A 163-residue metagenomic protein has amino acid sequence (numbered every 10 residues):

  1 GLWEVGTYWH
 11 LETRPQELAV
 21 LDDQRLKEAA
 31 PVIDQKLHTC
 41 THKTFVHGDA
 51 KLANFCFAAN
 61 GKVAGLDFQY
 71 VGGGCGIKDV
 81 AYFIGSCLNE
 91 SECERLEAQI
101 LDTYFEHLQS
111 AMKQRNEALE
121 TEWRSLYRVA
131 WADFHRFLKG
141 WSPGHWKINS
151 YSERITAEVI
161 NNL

Functional and structural regions predicted by a protein language model:
G1-H47: ATP-dependent phospho-/nucleotidyl transfer catalytic cores
L2-P15, S110-A118, R128-H135, L163: Charged/polar, low-hydrophobicity segments characteristic of intrinsically disordered regions and flexible loops
R25, L96, I100, A118: Soluble or luminal CAZymes and related metallo-dependent hydrolases
P31-G76: Active-site acidic catalytic loop and adjacent metal/ATP-binding pocket of ATP-dependent phosphoryl transfer enzymes
H42, E92, L96, E122: Conserved acidic
G65-L66, F105-T121: Short amphipathic alpha-helical segments and their helix-coil junctions
Y70-M112, A130-N149: Active-site activation/catalytic loop segments of kinase-like enzymes and analogous catalytic loops in related
E117-L163: Helical subdomain adjoining the active site within ATP-dependent kinase catalytic cores
